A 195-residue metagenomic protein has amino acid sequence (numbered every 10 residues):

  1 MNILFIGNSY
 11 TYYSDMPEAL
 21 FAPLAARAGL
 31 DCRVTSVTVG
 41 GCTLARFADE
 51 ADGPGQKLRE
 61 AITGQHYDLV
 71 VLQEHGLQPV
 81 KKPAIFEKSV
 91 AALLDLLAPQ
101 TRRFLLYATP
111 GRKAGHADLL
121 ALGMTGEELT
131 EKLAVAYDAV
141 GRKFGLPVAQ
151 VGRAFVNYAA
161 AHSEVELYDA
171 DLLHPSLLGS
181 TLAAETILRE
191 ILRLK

Functional and structural regions predicted by a protein language model:
N2-L4, Y10-A91, L96: Conserved SGNH/GDSL esterase-like catalytic core that processes O-acyl groups on lipids and polysaccharides
I6-G7, Y107: Short hydrophobic segments within beta-strands
A26, R142, R189-R193: Generic secondary-structure signature for well-ordered alpha-helical cores
Q56-L173, L177, L194: Alpha-helical cap/lid subdomain in secreted, periplasmic, or secretory-pathway luminal O-acyl-processing enzymes
P175-K195: Extended, basic/helix-rich recognition subdomains
